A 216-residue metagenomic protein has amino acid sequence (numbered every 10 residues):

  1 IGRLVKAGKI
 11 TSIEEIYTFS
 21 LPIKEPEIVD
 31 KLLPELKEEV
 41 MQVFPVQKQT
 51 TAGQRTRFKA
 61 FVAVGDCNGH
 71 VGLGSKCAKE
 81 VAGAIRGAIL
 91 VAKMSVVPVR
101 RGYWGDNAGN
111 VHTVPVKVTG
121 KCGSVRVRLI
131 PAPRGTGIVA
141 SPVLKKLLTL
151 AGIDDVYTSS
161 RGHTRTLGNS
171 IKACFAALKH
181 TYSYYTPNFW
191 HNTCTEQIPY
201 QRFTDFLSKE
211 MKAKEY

Functional and structural regions predicted by a protein language model:
G2-Y216: Ribosome-associated RNA-binding proteins
